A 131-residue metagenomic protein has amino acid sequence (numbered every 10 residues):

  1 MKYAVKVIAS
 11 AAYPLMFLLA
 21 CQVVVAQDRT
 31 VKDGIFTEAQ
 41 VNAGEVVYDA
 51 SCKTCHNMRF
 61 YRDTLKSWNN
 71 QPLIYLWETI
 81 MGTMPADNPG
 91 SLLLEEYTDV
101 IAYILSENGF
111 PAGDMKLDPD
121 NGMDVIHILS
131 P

Functional and structural regions predicted by a protein language model:
M1-A9: N-terminal secretory signal peptides that target proteins for export/translocation
S10-A20: Bacterial N-terminal signal peptides
V24-V47: Electrostatic cytochrome c docking/interface patches
N42-D49, L65-I74, L94: Sequence context surrounding c-type heme c attachment/ligation sites in exported
G44, Y48-M58, V100, I104: The canonical Cys-X-X-Cys-His
Y61-R62: Short, non-ligating residues that shape and space the ligands of small metal-coordination modules and catalytic
L73-M81, Y97-A102: An amphipathic alpha-helix signature
L92-P131: Flexible coil segments in periplasmic/lumen-exposed cytochrome c-class electron-transfer proteins
